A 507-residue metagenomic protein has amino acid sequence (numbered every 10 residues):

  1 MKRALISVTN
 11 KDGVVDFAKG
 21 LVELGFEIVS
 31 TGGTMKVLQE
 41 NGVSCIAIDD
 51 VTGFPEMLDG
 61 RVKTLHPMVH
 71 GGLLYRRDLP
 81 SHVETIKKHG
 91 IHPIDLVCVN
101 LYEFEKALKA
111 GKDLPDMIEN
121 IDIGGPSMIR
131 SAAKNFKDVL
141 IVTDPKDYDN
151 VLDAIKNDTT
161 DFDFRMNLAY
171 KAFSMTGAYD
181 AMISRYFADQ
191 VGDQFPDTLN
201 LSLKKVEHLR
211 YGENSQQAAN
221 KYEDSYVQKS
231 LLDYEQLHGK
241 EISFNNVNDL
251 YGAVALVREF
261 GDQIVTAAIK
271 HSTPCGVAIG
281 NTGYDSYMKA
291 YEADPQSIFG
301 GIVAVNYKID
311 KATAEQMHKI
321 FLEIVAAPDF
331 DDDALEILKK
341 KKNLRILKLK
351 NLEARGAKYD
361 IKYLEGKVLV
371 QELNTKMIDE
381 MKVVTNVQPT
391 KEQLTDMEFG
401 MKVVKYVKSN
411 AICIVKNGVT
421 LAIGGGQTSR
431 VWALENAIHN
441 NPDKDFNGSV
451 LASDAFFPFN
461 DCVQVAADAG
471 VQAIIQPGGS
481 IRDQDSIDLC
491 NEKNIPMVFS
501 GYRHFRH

Functional and structural regions predicted by a protein language model:
M1-I6, K11, L96, Y179-A181 (+1 more regions): ATP-dependent carboxylate/acyl-activation modules
M1-V51: N-terminal glycine-/serine-/threonine-rich phosphate-binding loop
I28, C45, V139-I141, I346 (+2 more regions): Hydrophobic beta-strand scaffold residues
G33-F104: Glycine-rich nucleotide/cofactor/substrate-binding loop typically near the N-terminus or early in the first domain
T34-V37, T52-L58, F104-K106, S127-R130 (+6 more regions): Short gly/pro/ser/thr-enriched loop/turn and capping motifs at secondary-structure boundaries
R77-I123, R130-A132, K382-K391: Active-site/ligand-binding-proximal alpha/beta "capping" segment
N135, V139-D147: Mobile "lid/hinge" segments at catalytic clefts and subdomain interfaces of large enzymes
P145-K146, N150-T198, I320: Non-catalytic interaction/clamp surfaces of large macromolecular machines
